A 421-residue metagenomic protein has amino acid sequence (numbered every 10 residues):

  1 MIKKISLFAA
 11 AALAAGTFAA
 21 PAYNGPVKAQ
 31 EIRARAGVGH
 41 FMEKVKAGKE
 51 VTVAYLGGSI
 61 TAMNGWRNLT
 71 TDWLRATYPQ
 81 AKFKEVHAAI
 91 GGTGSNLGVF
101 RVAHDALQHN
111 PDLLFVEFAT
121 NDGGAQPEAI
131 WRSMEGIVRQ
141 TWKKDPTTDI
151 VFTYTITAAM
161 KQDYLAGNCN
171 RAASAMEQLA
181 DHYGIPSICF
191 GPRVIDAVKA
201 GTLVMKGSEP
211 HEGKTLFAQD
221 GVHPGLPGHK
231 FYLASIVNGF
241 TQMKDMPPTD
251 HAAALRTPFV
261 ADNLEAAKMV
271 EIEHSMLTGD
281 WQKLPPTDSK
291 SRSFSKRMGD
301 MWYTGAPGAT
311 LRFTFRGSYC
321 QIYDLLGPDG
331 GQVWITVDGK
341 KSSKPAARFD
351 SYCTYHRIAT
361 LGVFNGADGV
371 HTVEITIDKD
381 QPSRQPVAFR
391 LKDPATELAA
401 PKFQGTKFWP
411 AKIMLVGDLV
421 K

Functional and structural regions predicted by a protein language model:
M1-F8: Bacterial N-terminal signal peptides that target proteins for export
K3, N68-K84, T93, L97-A252 (+3 more regions): Alpha-helical cap/lid subdomain in secreted, periplasmic, or secretory-pathway luminal O-acyl-processing enzymes
A10-F18: Hydrophobic h-region of N-terminal signal peptides that target proteins for export in Gram-negative bacteria
P21-I32, V86-L97, D122-G124: Acidic/glycine-enriched edge-of-secondary-structure segments
A22-Y55, I60, L74: Membrane/wall-proximal cationic-aromatic binding patches
E50-G65, I90-G94, Y319, P328: Catalytic nucleophile-elbow at a beta strand-turn-alpha helix junction centered on a G-D-S/GDSL motif, marking
G228-D300: Catalytic cores of secreted or luminal carbohydrate-active enzymes
